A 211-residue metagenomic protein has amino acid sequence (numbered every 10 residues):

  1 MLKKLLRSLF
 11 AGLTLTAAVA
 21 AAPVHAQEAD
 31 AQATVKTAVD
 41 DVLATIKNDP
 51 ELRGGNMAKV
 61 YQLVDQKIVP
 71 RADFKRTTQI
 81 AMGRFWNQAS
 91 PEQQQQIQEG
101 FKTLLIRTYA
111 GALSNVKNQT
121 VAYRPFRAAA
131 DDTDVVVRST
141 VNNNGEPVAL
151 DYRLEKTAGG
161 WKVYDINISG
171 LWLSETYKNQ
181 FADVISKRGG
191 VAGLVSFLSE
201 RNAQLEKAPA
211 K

Functional and structural regions predicted by a protein language model:
M1-L13: Bacterial N-terminal signal peptides that target proteins for export
A20-Q27: Sec/Tat signal peptide C-region and signal peptidase I cleavage site
E28-Y109: Early exported N-terminus immediately downstream of N-terminal targeting peptides
A29, A58, N87, A129-D131 (+3 more regions): Mature soluble domains of exported/periplasmic/lumenal proteins and thiol-rich metal-chelating peptides
T103-L104, A128, I168-L173: Solvent-exposed loop/turn segments at secondary-structure junctions within structured extracellular/periplasmic domains
R107-V148, L198-K211: Surface-exposed, charged secondary-structure patches
P147-E175: Short beta-strand edge/turn micro-motifs at domain boundaries
I168-K211: Low-complexity, intrinsically disordered terminal/linker segments enriched in charged and Gly/Pro repeats
